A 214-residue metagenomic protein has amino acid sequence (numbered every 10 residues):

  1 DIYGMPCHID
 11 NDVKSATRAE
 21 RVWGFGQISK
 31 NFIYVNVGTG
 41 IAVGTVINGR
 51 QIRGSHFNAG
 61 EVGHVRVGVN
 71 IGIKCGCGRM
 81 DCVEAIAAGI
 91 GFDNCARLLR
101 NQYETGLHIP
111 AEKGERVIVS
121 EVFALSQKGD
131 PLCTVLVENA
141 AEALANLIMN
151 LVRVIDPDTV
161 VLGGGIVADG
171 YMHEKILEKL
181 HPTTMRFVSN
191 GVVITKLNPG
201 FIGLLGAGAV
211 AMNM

Functional and structural regions predicted by a protein language model:
I2-G4, R21-S29, Q51, V69-K74 (+1 more regions): ATP-binding/phosphotransfer module of carbohydrate and carboxylate kinases, centering on a glycine-rich
C7-Y34: Conserved phosphate-binding catalytic cores of ATP/NTP-utilizing and phosphoryl-transfer enzymes
H8, F32-N36, A42-G44, K74-G76 (+1 more regions): Short glycine-aspartate micro-motif
D12, G38, A207: Active-site glycine-centered loops adjacent to acidic/histidine catalytic or metal-binding residues that shape
A19, G44-N48, I52-G54, R66-G68: Short beta-strand-to-turn element immediately C-terminal to the catalytic PLP-Schiff-base lysine in fold type I
N36-G40, N58, G165: A short acidic Gly-Thr/Ser loop motif
I41-A42, V83: Histidine-centered metal-chelating micro-motifs
N58-I71: A short, polar/charged loop-to-alpha-helix boundary motif
